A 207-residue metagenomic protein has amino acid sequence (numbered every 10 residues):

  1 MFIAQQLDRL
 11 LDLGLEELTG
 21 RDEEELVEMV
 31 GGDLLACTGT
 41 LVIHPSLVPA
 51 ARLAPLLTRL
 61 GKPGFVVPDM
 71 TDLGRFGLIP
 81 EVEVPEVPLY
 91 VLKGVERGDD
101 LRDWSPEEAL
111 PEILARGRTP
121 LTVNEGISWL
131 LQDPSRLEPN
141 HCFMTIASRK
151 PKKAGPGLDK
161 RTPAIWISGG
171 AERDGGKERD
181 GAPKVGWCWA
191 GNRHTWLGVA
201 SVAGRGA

Functional and structural regions predicted by a protein language model:
M1-T119, E125-A207: A binding-site-centric feature that preferentially detects glycan-recognition modules on secreted/surface proteins
